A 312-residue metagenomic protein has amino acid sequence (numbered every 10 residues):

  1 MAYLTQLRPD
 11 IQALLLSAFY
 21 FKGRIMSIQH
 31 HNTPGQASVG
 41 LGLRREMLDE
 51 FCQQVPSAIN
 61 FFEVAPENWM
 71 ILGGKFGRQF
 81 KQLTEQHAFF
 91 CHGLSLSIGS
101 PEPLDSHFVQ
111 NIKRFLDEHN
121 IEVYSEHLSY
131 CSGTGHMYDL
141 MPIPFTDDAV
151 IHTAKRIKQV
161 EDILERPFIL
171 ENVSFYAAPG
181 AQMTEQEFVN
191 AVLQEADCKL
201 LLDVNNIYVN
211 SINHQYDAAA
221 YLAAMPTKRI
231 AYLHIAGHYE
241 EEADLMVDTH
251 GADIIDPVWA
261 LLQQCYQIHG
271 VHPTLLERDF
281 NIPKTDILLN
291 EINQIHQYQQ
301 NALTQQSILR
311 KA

Functional and structural regions predicted by a protein language model:
I11-I25: Short, Lys/Arg-enriched N-terminal segments with co-localized hydrophobic residues within the first ~10-30 amino acids
M26-R114: N-terminal pre-domain/capping segments
L48-D49, P66-F76, S97-H107, A177-Q182 (+3 more regions): Acidic-and-aromatic substrate-binding clefts and catalytic sites of carbohydrate-active enzymes
Q53-P56, K75-C91, H107-E122, E161-D162 (+3 more regions): Acidic (Asp/Glu)-rich catalytic clusters
F62, Y124, D203, L233 (+1 more regions): Conserved, mostly hydrophobic/aromatic
G73, P103, L140-V150, S211-H269: Gly/Pro-rich active-site loop or hairpin
D105-L200: Active-site acidic/histidine proton-transfer and metal-coordination neighborhood in alpha/beta enzyme cores
E161-L245: Acidic/histidine-rich catalytic cores of soluble enzymes
